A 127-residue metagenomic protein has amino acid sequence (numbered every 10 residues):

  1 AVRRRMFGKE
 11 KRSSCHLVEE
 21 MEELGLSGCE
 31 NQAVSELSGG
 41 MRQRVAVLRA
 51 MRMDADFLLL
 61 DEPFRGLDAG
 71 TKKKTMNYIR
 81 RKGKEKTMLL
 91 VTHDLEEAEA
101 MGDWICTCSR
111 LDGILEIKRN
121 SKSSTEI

Functional and structural regions predicted by a protein language model:
R12-C29: Conserved ABC ATPase "signature" region
A33-L37, M41: Conserved ABC ATPase signature
V47: Hydrophobic anchor residue at the start of the ABC signature
M53, K84: Conserved signature/switch motifs of ABC ATPase nucleotide-binding domains
L58-E62: Catalytic Walker B motif of ABC-type/P-loop ATPase nucleotide-binding domains
A69-G70: Helix N-cap at the start of a conserved alpha-helix in ABC-type nucleotide-binding domains
E85-T92: Conserved H-loop
D94-M101: Conserved H-loop
